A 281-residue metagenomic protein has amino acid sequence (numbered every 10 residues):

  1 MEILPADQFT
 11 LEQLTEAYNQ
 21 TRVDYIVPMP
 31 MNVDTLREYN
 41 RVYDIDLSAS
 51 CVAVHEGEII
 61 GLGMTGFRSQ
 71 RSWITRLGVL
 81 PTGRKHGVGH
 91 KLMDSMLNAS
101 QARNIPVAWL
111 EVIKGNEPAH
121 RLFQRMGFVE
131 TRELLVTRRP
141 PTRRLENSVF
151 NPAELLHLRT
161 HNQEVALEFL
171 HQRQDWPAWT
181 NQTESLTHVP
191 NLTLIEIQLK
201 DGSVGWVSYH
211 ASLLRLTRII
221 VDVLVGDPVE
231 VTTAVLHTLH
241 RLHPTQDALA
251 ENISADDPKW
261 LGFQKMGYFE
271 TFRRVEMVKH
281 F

Functional and structural regions predicted by a protein language model:
E16-N19, I26-S50, V54-M64, H171-I195: Active-site rim helix/loop that mediates acceptor-substrate recognition in acyltransferases
V52, E58-G66, W73-G78, E196 (+1 more regions): Conserved beta-strand in the GNAT
L77-R84, L213, I219-V231, I253: A short, internal acetyl-CoA/4′-phosphopantetheine-binding micro-motif in the GNAT/acyltransferase core
V79, K85-N98, R121-R125, D227-R241: Conserved acetyl-CoA-binding loop-helix of GNAT-fold acetyltransferases
H86, H90, K114-R132, S254-F272: Conserved active-site alpha-helix within GNAT-family acetyltransferase domains
S100-E111, H243-S254: Conserved GNAT acetyl-CoA-binding A-motif
E111-I113, V129-T142, F269-H280: Conserved catalytic-core motifs of GNAT/GCN5-like acyltransferases
M126-L214: Amide-forming acyltransferase catalytic core, primarily the GNAT-like/NAT-type and related acyltransferase folds
